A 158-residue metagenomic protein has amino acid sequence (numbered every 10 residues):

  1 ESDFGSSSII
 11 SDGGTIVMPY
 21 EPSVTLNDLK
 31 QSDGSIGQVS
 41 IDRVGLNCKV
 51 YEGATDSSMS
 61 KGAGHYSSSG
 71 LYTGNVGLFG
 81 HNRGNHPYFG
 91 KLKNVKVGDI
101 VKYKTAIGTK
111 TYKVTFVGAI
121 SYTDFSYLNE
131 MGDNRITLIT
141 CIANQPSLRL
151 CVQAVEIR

Functional and structural regions predicted by a protein language model:
E1-R158: Solvent-exposed, non-transmembrane regions of membrane-associated and secreted proteins
